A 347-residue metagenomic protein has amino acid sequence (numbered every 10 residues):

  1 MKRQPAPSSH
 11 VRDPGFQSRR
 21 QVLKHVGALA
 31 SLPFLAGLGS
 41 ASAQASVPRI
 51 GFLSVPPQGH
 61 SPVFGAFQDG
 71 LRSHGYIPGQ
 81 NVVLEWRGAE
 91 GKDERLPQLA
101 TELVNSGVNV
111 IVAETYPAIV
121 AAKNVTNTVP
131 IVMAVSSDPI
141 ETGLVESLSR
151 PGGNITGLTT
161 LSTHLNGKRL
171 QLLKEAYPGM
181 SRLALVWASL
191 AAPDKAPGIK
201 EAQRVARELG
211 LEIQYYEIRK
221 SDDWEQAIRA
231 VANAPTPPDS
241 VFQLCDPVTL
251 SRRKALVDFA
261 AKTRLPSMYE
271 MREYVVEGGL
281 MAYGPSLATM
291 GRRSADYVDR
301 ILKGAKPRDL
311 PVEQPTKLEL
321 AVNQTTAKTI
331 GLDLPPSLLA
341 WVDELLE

Functional and structural regions predicted by a protein language model:
M1-E347: Short hydrophobic alpha-helices and adjacent helix-cap/hinge residues
